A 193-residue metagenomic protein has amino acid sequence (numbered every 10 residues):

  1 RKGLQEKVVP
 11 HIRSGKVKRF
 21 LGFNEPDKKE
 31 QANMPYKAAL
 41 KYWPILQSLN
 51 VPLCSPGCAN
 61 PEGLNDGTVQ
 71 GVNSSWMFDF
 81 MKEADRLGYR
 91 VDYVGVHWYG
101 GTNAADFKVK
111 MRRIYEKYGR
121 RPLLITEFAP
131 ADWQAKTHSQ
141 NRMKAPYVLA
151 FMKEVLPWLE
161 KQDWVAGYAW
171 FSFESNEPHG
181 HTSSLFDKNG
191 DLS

Functional and structural regions predicted by a protein language model:
R1-E6, D27-Y36, N60-S74, W98-F107 (+3 more regions): Acidic-and-aromatic substrate-binding clefts and catalytic sites of carbohydrate-active enzymes
R1-F20, A39, I45: N-terminal carbohydrate-binding/catalytic regions of secreted carbohydrate-active enzymes
G3, H11, R120, Q140-R142 (+1 more regions): Aromatic-rich peripheral "rim/lid" segments of glycoside hydrolase catalytic domains that contact and position glycan
H11, Y42-L49, D79, E83-L87 (+3 more regions): Alpha-helical structural signal in soluble globular domains
S14-R19, Q47-C54, G88-Y93, Y118-L123 (+1 more regions): Loop/turn elements at helix/coil->beta-strand transitions in domains of secreted/extracellular proteins
K18, N24, S75-T137, F171: Aromatic- and acid-rich polysaccharide-binding/catalytic face of secreted or lumenal carbohydrate-active enzymes
P35-L40, Q70-F78, F107-M111, A145-M152: Charged helix-capping and loop-helix junction motifs
A38-M81, G88: Active-site acidic/histidine proton-transfer and metal-coordination neighborhood in alpha/beta enzyme cores
